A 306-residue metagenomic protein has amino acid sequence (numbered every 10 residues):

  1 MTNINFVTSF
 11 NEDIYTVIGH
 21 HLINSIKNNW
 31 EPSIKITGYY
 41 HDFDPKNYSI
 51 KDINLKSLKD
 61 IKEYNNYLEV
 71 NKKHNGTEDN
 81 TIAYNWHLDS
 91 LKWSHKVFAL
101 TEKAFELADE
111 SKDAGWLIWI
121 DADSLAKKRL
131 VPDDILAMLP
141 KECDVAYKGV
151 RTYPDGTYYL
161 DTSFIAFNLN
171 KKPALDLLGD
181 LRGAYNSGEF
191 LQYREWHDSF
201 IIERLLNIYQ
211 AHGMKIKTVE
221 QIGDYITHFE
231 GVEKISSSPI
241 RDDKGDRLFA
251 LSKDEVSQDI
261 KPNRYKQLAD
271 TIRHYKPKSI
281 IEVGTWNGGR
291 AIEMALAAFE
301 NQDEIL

Functional and structural regions predicted by a protein language model:
M1-I82, F105-D113, L169-K172, K244-R247 (+2 more regions): N-terminal anchoring/stem segment of glycosyltransferases
T16, V97, E195-F200, A291: Conserved glycosyltransferase catalytic-site signature
H21-S25, A99, P132-I135, Q267 (+1 more regions): A short acidic, amphipathic alpha-helical/loop segment
L88-D89: Extracytoplasmic beta-rich repeat domains
K92-Y147: GT-A fold catalytic core of metal-dependent nucleotide-sugar glycosyltransferases, centered on the diacidic
K127-E195: Conserved catalytic core of nucleotide-sugar-dependent glycosyltransferases
L169-R247: Catalytic core and acceptor-binding pocket of nucleotide-sugar-dependent glycosyltransferases
L206, E220-L306: A short alpha-helical cap/connector motif
